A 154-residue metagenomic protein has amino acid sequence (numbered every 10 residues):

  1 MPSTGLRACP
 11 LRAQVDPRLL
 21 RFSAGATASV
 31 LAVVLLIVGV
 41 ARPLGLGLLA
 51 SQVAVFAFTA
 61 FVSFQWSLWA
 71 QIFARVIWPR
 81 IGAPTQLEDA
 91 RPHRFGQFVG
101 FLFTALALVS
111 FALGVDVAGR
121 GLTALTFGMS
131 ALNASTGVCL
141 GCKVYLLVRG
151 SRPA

Functional and structural regions predicted by a protein language model:
M1-A154: Membrane-interfacial helix-loop segments of redox and metal-homeostasis proteins, especially TM-loop-TM junctions
